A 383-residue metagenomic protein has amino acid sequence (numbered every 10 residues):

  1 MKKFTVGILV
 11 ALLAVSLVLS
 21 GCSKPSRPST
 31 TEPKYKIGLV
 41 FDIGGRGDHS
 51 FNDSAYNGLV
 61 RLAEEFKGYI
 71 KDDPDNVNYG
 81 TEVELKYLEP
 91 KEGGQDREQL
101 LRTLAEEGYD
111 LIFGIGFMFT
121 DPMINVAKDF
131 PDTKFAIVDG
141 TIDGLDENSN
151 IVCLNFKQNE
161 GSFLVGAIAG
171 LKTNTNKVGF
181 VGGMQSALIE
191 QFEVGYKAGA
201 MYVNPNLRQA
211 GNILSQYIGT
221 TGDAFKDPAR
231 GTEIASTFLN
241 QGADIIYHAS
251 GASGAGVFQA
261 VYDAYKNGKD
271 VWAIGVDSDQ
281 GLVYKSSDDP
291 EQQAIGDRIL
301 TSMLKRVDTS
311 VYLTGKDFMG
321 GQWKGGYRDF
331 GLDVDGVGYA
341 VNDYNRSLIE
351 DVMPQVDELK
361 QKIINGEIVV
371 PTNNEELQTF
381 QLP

Functional and structural regions predicted by a protein language model:
M1-Y35, Q381-P383: Short, low-complexity disordered leader/linker segments with a strong preference for bacterial N-terminal type II
R27-P383: A residue-level marker of the well-folded mature domains of exported/periplasmic proteins
